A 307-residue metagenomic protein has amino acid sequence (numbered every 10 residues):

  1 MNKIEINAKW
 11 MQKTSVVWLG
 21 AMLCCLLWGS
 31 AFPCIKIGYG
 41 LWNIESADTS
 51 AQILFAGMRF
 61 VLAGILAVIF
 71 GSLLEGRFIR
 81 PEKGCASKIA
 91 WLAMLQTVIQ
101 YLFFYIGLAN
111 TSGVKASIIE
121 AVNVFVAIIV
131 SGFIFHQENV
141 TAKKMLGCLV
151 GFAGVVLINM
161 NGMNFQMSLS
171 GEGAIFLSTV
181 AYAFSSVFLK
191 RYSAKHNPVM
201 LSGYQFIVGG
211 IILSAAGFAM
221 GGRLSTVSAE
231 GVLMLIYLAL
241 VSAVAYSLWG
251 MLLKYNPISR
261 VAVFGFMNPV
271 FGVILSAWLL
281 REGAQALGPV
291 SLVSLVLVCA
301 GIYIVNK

Functional and structural regions predicted by a protein language model:
N2-G57, N164-R191, M234-L235, L240 (+2 more regions): Glycine-/small-residue-enriched transmembrane alpha-helix faces in small-molecule transporters and effluxers
C25, C34-K36, G64-V68, A127-I129 (+3 more regions): Transmembrane alpha-helical segments that form core, pore/gating elements of small-molecule transporters/exporters
G29, P33, V61, A93-V98 (+9 more regions): Hydrophobic/small/kink-forming positions within alpha-helical transmembrane segments of polytopic membrane proteins
G38, F55, G107, F133-H136 (+6 more regions): Hydrophobic/aromatic residues within transmembrane alpha-helices of multi-pass small-molecule transporters
L41-Q96, V126-V130, A181-S185, S202-M220 (+1 more regions): Transmembrane alpha-helices of multi-pass small-molecule transport proteins
M58, T97, Y101, K115-V122 (+2 more regions): Helix-helix packing/entry segments at the starts of transmembrane helices
A67, I129-V130, T141-M160, L213 (+3 more regions): Hydrophobic transmembrane alpha-helices of multi-pass small-molecule transport proteins
S72-A116, E120, L157, L238-N256: Specific transmembrane alpha-helical segments of multi-pass solute transporters/efflux pumps, especially DMT/EamA
